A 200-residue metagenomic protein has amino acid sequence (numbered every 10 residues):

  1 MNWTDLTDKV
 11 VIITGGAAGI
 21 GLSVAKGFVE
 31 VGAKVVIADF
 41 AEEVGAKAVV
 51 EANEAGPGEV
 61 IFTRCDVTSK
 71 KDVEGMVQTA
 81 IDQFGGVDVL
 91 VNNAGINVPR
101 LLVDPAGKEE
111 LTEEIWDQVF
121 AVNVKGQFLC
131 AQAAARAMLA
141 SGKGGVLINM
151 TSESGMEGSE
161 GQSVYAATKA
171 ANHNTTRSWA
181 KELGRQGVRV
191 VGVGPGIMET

Functional and structural regions predicted by a protein language model:
W3-V36: Canonical Rossmann dinucleotide-binding motif of NAD(H)/NADP(H)-dependent dehydrogenases/reductases, specifically
E42-E43, R64-M76, E113: The beta1-alpha1 cofactor-binding region of Rossmann-like NAD(H)/NADP(H)-dependent oxidoreductases
L101-F120: Substrate-binding pocket helix/loop in short-chain dehydrogenase/reductase
A131, T168, T176: Active-site helix of classical SDR
R136, K181-E182: Alpha-helical segment proximal to the catalytic Tyr-Lys
S152: Residue(s) in the substrate-gating loop at a strand-loop-helix junction that position the organic substrate next
E157-S163, R185-Q186: Active-site loop immediately N-terminal to the catalytic Tyr-X3-Lys motif of short-chain dehydrogenase/reductase
